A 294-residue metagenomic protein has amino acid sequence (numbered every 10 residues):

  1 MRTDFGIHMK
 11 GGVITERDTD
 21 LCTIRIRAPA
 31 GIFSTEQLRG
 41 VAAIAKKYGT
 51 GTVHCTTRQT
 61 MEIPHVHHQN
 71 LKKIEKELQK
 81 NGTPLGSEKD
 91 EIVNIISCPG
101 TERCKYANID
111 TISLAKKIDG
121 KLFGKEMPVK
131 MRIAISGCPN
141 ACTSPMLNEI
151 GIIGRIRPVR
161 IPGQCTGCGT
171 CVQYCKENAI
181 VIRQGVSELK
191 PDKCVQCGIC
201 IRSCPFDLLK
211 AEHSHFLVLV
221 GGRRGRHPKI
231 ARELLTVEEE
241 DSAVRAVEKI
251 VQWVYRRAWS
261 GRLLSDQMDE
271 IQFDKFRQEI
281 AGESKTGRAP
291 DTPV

Functional and structural regions predicted by a protein language model:
G6-I32, I96-G100, A231-E233: Short glycine-/aliphatic-rich beta-strand segments at the starts of folded cytosolic domains
I14-T15, I150-G154, F216-R224: Short beta-strand elements
I24-P158, P162-T166, Y174, K193: Small-residue-enriched alpha-helical segments and adjacent helix-cap loops that form tight helix-helix packing
T50-T57, E88-K89, P128-M131, R183 (+2 more regions): Flexible, glycine/charged-enriched surface loops at secondary-structure junctions
T170-L189, I199-F216: Iron-sulfur cluster-binding cysteine motifs and their immediate structural context in ferredoxin-like electron-transfer
C194, G198: Cysteine-rich micro-motifs
R223-A258: A hydrophobic, small-residue-rich beta->alpha segment in the mid-to-C-terminal subdomain of diverse proteins
